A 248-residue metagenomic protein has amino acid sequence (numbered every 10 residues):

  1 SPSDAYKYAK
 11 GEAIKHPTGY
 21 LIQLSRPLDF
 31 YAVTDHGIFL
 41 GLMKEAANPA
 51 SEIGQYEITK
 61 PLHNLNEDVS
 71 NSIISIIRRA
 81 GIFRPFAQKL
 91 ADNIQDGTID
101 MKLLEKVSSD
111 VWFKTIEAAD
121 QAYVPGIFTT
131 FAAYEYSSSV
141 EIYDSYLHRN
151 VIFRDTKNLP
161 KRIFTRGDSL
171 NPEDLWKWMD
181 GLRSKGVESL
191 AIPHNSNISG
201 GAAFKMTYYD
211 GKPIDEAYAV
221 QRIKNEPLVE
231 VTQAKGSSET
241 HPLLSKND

Functional and structural regions predicted by a protein language model:
S1-D248: Extended, charged catalytic domains and RNA/DNA-binding interfaces, predominantly in divalent-metal-using enzymes
